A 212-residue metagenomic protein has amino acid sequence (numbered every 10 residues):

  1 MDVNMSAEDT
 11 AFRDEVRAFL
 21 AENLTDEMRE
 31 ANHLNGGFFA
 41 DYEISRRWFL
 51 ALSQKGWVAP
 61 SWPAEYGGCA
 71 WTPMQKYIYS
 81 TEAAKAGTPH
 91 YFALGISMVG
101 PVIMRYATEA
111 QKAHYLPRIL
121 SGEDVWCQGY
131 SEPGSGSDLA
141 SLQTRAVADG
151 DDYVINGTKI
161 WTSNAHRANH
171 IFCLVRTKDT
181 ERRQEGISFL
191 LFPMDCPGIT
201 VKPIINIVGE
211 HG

Functional and structural regions predicted by a protein language model:
M1-R13, A146: Intrinsic disorder at enzyme termini
M5-A7, K85, C196-G212: Glycine-rich beta->alpha junctions and the first turn(s) of the following alpha-helix
D9, L20, G56, P63 (+6 more regions): Buried hydrophobic positions in well-ordered alpha/beta secondary-structure cores of metabolic enzymes
E27-A51: Short secondary-structure junction/hinge motifs that connect adjacent elements
R46-E123, N164-H170: Internal helix-loop-helix
G122-Y130: A short, Trp-centered hydrophobic/proline-enriched beta-strand micro-motif
S135-S137, I160-A165, I207-E210: Glycine-rich phosphate/pyrophosphate-binding beta-alpha loops
Q143, D152, N156-K202: A short core secondary-structure module
